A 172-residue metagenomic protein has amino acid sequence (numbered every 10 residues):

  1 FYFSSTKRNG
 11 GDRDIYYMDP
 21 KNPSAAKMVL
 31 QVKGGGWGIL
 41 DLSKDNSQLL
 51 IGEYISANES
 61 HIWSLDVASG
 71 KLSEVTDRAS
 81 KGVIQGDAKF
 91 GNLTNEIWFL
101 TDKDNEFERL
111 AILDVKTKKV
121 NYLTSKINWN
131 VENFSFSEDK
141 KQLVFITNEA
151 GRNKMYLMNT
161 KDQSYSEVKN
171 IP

Functional and structural regions predicted by a protein language model:
F1, L40-Q48, D87-E96, F134-Q142: Blade-terminus and WD-like Trp-Asp/Gly-His loop motifs, strongest in beta-propeller folds
F1-S4, G10: Extracytoplasmic/periplasmic ligand-binding sensor regions of membrane-associated signaling proteins
R8-G10, Y17-G38, Y54-A57, W63-K89 (+3 more regions): Multi-bladed beta-propeller domains
L110: Cationic-aromatic interfacial patches
